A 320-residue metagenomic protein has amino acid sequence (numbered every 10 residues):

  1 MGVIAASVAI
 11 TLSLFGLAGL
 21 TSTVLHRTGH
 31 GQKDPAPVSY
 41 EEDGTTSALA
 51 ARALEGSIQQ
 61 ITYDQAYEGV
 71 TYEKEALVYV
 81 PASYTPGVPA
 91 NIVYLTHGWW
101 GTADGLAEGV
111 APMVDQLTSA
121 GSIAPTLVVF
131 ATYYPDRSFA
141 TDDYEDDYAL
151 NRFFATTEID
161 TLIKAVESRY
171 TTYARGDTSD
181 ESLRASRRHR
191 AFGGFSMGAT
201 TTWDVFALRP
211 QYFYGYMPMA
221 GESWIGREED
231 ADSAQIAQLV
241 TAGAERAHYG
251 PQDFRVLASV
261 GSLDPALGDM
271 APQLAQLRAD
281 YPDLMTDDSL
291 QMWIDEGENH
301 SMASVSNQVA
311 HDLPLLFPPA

Functional and structural regions predicted by a protein language model:
G2-A320: Non-catalytic cap/lid and distal C-terminal segments of serine-dependent acyl enzymes
